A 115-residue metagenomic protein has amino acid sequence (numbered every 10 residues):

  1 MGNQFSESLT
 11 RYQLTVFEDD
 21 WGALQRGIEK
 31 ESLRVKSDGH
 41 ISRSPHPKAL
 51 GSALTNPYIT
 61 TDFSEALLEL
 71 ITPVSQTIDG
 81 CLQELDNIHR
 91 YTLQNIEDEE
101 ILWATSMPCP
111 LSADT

Functional and structural regions predicted by a protein language model:
M1-T115: Terminal catalytic/cofactor-binding subdomain
